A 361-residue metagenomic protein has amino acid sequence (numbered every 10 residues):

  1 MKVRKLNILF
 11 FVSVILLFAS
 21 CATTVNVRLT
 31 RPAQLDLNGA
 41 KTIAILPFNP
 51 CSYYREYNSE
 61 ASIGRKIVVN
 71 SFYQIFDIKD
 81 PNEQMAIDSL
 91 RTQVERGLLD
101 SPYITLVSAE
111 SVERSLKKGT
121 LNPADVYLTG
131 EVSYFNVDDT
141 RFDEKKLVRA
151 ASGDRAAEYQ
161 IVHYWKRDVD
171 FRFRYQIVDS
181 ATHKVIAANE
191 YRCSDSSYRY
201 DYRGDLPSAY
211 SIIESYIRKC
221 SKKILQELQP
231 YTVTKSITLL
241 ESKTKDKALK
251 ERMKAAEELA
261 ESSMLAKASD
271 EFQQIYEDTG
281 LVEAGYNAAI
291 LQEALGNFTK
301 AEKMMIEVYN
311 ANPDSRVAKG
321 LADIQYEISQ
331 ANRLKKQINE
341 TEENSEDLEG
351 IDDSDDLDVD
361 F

Functional and structural regions predicted by a protein language model:
M1-F10: Bacterial N-terminal signal peptides that target proteins for export
F10-A19: Bacterial N-terminal signal peptides
C21-D100, P230-F361: A structural "domain/chain start" motif
A40-N49, V107-Q160, D170-R174: A short, hydrophobic beta-strand-centered structural micro-motif
V68-F76, E144-I161, Y202-L206: Flexible, solvent-exposed loop segments that connect beta-strands
K79-D80, A156-R172, I177-K219: Short secondary-structure boundary motifs at beta->alpha junctions and helix caps
L99-S108: A generic structural motif
I213-I237: Short, structured interface segments
